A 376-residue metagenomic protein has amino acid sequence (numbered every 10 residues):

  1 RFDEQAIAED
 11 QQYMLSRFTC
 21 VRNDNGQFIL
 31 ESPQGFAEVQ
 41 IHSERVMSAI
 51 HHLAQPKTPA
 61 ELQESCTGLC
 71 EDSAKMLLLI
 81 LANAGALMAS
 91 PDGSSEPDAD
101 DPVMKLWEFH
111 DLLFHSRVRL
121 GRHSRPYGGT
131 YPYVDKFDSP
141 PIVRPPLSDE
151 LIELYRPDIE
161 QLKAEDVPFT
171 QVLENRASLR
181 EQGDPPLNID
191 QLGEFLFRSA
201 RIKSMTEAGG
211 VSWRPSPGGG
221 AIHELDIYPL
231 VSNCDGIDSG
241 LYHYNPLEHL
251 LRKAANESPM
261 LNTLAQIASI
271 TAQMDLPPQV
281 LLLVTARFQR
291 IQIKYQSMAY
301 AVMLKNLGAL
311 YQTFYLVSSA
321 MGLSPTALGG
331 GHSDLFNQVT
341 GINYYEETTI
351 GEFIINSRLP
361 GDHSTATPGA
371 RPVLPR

Functional and structural regions predicted by a protein language model:
R1-R17, V21-E165, E174, S319-M321 (+1 more regions): Long, charge-rich, low-complexity alpha-helical segments
K105-P277, V373-R376: N-terminal amphipathic, basic helical "cap/leader" segment at the start of enzyme domains
F195, L225-I227, L282, F288-R290 (+1 more regions): Small-aliphatic-rich amphipathic alpha-helix that forms the alpha element of a beta-alpha
H243, L281, I350-I354: Conserved hydrophobic/aromatic beta-strand scaffold that supports enzyme active sites
P259-L307: A mid-sequence, solvent-exposed acidic-amphipathic segment
Q338-Y345: Short proline/glycine-enriched turn/loop segments at secondary-structure junctions
T348-R376: C-terminal helix-cap and adjacent tail motif
